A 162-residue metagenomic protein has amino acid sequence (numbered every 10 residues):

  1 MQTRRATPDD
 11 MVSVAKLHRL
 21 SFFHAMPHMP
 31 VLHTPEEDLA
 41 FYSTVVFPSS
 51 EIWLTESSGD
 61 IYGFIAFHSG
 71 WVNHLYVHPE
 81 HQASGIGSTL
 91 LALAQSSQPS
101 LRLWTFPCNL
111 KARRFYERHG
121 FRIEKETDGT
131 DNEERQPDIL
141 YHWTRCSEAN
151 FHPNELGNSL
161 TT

Functional and structural regions predicted by a protein language model:
Q2-K16: A short beta-loop-alpha structural element at the N-terminal edge of CoA-dependent acyl/N-acetyltransferase catalytic
A15-Y42: Conserved GNAT-fold acetyl-CoA-binding loop/helix
S50-G63: Conserved beta-hairpin
V72-Q82, T105-F106: A short, internal acetyl-CoA/4′-phosphopantetheine-binding micro-motif in the GNAT/acyltransferase core
A83-S96, R114, R118: Conserved acetyl-CoA-binding loop-helix of GNAT-fold acetyltransferases
G87, L91, C108-A112, G129-R135: Short glycine/proline-centered loop/turn elements that form peptide/ligand docking sites
S97-C108: Conserved GNAT acetyl-CoA-binding A-motif
W104-F106, R122-I139: Conserved catalytic-core motifs of GNAT/GCN5-like acyltransferases
